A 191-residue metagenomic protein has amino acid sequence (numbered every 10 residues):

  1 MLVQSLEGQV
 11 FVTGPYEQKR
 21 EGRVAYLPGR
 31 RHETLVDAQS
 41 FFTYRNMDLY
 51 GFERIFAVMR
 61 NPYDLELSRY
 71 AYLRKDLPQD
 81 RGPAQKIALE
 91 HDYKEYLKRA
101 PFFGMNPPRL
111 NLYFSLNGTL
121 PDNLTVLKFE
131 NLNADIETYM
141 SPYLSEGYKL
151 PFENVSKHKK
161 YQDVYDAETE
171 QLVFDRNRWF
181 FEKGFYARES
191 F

Functional and structural regions predicted by a protein language model:
M1-F191: Membrane-interface amphipathic segments in extracytoplasmic regions
